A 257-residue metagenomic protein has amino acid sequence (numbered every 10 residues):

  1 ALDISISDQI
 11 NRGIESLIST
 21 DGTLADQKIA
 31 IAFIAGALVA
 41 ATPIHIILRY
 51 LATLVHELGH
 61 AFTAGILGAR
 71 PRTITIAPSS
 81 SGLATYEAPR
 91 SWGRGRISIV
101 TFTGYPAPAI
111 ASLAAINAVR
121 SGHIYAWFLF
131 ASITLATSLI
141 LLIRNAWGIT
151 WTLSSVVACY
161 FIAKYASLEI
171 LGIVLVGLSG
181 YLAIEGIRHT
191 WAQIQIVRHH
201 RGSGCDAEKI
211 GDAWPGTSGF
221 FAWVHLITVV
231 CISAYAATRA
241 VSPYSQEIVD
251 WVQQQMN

Functional and structural regions predicted by a protein language model:
D3-A32, L83-Y244, Q253-N257: Metalloprotease/metallohydrolase-associated module, dominated by Zn2+-dependent proteases
T20-A61, Y235-A236: N-terminal signal-anchor transmembrane alpha helix
A41-I97: Small-residue-rich helix-interface/hinge motifs
I44-Y50, L54, A69, R120 (+3 more regions): Transmembrane helix-loop junctions in multipass membrane proteins, especially transporters and channels
A77-P78, Y125, D250: Juxtamembrane helix-loop transition sites at the ends of transmembrane segments in multi-pass membrane proteins
